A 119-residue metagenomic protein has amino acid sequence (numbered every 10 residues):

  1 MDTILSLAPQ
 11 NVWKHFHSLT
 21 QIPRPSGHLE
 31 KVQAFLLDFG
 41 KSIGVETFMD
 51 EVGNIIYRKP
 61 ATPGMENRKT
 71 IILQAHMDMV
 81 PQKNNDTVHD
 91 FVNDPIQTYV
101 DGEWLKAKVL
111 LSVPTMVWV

Functional and structural regions predicted by a protein language model:
M1-D2, S6-A8, L36-L37, V80 (+1 more regions): Mixed-charge, polar/low-complexity N-terminal
M1-I22: N-terminal hydrophobic or amphipathic helices/low-complexity stretches enriched in small/hydrophobic/Pro/Gly
T3-L7, G27, L111-T115: Alpha-helix capping and helix-loop boundary segments enriched in small/acidic/polar residues
H17-T20, G40, G44, P81: Structural signal for hydrophobic packing residues in well-ordered secondary-structure cores of soluble enzyme domains
P25-K69: A non-catalytic alpha/beta surface segment that caps or lines the substrate-entry region of metallo-dependent hydrolase
M65-V119: Active-site metal-coordination/substrate-binding segment of hydrolases, especially metallo-dependent peptidases
